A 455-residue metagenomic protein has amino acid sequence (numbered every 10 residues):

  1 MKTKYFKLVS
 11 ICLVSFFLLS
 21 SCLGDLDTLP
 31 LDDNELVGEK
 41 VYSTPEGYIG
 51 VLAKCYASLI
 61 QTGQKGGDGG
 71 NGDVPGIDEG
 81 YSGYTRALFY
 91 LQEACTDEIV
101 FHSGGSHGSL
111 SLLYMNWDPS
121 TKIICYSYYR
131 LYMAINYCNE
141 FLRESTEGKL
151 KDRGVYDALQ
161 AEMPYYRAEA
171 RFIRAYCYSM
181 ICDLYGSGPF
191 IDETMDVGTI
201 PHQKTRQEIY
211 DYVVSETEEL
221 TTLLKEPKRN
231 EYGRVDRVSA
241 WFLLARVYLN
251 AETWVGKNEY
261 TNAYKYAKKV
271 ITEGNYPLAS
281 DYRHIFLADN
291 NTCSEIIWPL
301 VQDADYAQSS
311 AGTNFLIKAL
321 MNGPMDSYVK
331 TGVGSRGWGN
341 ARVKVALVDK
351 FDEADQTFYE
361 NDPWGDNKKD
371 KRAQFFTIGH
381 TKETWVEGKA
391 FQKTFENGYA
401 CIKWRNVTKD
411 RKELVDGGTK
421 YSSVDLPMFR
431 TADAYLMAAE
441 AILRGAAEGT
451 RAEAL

Functional and structural regions predicted by a protein language model:
C22-Y84, F286: Membrane-proximal, proline-rich intrinsically disordered regions
T44-A53, A57-G63, E98-L184, Q207-E208 (+3 more regions): Conserved, well-structured interaction surfaces
H107-L113, D349-R430: Flexible, polar/acidic helix-loop-strand segments at domain edges
C182-L184, P189, N250-K257, R444-E448: Short coil/turn linking the two alpha-helices of tandem helical-hairpin repeats
L249-T253, Y264-F351: Polar, glycine-rich mid-to-C-terminal structural blocks that act as macromolecule-binding/assembly scaffolds
